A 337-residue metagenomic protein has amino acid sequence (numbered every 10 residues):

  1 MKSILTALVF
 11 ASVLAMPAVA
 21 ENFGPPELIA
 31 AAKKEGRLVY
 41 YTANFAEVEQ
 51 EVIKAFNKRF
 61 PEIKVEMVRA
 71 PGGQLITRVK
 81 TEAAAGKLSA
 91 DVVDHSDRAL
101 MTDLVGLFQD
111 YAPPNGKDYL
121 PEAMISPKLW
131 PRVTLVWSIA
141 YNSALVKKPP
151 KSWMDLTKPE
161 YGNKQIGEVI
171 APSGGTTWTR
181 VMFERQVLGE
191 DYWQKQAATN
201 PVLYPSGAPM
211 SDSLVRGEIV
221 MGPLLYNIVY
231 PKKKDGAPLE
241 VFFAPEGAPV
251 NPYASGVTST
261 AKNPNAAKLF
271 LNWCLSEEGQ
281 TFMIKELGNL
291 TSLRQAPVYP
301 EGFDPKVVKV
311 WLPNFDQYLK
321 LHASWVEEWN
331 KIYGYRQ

Functional and structural regions predicted by a protein language model:
A20-V39, N57-K58, K158-N163: Immediate post-signal peptide segment of exported/extracytoplasmic ligand-binding proteins
P26, T42-I53, E66-A83, K87-E218: Extracytoplasmic ligand-binding site segments that recognize negatively charged/polar headgroups
V52, S152, Y192-K195, Y253 (+2 more regions): Short amphipathic alpha-helical coupling segments at ligand-binding clamshell hinges and other catalytic/signaling
A99-D103, V220-P238: A ligand-binding cleft/hinge motif common to bilobed small-molecule-binding domains
D118-E122, L135-V136, Q194-A197, L203-Y204 (+2 more regions): Periplasmic-binding protein-like
S138-L145, V181-M182, N251-N263, F282-M283: A bilobed periplasmic-binding-protein/Venus flytrap-type ligand-binding module shared by bacterial periplasmic
Y161-S173, C274-P297: Periplasmic-binding protein-like
Q280-Q337: C-terminal capping/gating helix-and-loop segments adjacent to ligand/active sites or protein-protein/ligand interfaces
